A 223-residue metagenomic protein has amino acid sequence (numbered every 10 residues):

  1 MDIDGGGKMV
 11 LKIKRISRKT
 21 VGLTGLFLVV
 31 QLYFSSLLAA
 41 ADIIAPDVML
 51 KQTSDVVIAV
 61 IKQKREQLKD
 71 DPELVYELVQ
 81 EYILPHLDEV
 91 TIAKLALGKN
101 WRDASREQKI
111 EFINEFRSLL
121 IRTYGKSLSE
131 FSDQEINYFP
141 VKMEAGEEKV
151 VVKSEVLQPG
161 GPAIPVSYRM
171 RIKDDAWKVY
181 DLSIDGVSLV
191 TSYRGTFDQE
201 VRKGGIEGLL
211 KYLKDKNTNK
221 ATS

Functional and structural regions predicted by a protein language model:
M1-R18: N-terminal secretory signal peptides that target proteins for export/translocation
G22-S35: Bacterial N-terminal signal peptides
S36-D42: Sec/Tat signal peptide C-region and signal peptidase I cleavage site
I43-Y124: Early exported N-terminus immediately downstream of N-terminal targeting peptides
I44, A59, Q63-E66, D70 (+8 more regions): Surface-exposed, polar/charged faces of alpha-helical domains in mature secreted/periplasmic/lumenal proteins
R122-I164, K216-S223: Surface-exposed, charged secondary-structure patches
P165-T191: Short beta-strand edge/turn micro-motifs at domain boundaries
D181-S223: Low-complexity, intrinsically disordered terminal/linker segments enriched in charged and Gly/Pro repeats
